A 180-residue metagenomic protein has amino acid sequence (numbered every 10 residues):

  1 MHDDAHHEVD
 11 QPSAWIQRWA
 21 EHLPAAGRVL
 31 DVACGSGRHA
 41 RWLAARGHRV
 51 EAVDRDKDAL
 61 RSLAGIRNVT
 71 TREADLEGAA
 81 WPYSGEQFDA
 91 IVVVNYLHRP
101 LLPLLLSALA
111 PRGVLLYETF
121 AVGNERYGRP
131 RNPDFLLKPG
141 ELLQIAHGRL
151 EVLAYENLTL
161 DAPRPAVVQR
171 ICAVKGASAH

Functional and structural regions predicted by a protein language model:
M1-P24: S-adenosyl-L-methionine
A33-G35: Class I SAM-dependent methyltransferase "Motif I" SAM/SAH-binding loop
D56: Conserved SAM/SAH-binding beta-strand->alpha-helix loop
R67-A79: Conserved SAM-binding strand-loop segment of SAM-dependent methyltransferases
W81-A90: A short acidic, Gly/Pro-enriched loop at the edge of an enzyme's catalytic core that lines a small-molecule cofactor
L97-L109: A short, conserved alpha-helix within the catalytic core of class I
G113-A121: Conserved beta-strand signature within the Rossmann-like core of class I S-adenosyl-L-methionine
L160-H180: Core SAM-dependent methyltransferase catalytic element
